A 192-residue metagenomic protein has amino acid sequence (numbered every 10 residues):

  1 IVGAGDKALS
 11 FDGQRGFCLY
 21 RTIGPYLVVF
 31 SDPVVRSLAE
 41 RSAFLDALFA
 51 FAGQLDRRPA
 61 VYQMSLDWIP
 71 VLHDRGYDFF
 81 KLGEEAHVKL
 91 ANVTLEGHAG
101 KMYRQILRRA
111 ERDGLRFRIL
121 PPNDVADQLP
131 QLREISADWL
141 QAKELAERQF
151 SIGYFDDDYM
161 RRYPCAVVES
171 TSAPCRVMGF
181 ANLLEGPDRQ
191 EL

Functional and structural regions predicted by a protein language model:
I1-D32, R57, Y62-F79, A91-Q105 (+1 more regions): A conserved beta-strand-loop-helix scaffold within acyl/acetyltransferase catalytic domains
S31-A39: Short histidine-centered catalytic/ligand-binding loop motif
A39-A50: Conserved acetyl-CoA-binding loop-helix of GNAT-fold acetyltransferases
F51-L55: Conserved short hydrophobic interaction patches
F80-A86: Conserved catalytic-core motifs of GNAT/GCN5-like acyltransferases
